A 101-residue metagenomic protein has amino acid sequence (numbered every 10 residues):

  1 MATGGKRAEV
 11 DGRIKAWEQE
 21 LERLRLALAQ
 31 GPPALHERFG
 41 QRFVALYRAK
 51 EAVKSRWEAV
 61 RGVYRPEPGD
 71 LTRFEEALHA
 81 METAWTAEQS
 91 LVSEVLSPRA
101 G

Functional and structural regions predicted by a protein language model:
T3-K6, V10-R99: Amphipathic alpha-helical membrane/lipid-surface binding segments
